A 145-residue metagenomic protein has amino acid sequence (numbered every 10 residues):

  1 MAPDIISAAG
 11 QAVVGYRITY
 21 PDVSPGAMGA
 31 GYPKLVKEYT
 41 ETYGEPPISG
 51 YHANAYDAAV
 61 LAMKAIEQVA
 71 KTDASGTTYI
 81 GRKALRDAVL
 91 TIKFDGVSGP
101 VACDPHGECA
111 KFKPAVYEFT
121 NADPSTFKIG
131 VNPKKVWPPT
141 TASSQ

Functional and structural regions predicted by a protein language model:
M1-Q145: Extracytosolic ligand-binding ectodomains
